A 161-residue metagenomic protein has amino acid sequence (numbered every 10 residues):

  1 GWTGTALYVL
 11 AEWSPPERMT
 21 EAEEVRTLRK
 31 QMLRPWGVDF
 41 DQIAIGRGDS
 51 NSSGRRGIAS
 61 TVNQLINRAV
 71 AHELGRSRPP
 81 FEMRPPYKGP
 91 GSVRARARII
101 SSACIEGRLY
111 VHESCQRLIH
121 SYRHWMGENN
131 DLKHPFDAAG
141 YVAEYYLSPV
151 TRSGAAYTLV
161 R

Functional and structural regions predicted by a protein language model:
T3-N130, P149-V150, A156-R161: Mg2+-dependent endonuclease catalytic cores in nucleic-acid-processing enzymes, primarily RNase H-like
W125, Y141-V142: Generic structural signal for bulky hydrophobic/aromatic residues embedded in well-ordered secondary structure
H134: Histidine-centered active-site/metal-ligand motif
V142-V150: Short, hydrophobic alpha-helical segments
